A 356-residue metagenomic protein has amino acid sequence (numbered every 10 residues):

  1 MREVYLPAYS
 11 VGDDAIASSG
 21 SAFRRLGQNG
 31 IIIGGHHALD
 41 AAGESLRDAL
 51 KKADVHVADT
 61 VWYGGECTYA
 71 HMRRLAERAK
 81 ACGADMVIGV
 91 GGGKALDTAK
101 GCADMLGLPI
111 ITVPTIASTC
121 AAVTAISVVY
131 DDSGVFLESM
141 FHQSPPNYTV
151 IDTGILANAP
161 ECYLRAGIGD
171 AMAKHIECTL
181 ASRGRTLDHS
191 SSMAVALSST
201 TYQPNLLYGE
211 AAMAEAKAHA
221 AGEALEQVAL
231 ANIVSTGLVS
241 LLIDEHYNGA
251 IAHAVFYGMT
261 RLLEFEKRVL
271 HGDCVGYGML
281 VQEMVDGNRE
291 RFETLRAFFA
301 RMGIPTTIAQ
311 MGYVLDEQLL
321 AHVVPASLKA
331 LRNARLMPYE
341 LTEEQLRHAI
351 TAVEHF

Functional and structural regions predicted by a protein language model:
M1-D85, I308: ATP/NTP phosphate-donor binding region
R2, N288-F356: C-terminal charged capping/lid subdomain of soluble metabolic enzymes
I16, D40-G43, Y69, K94-K100 (+2 more regions): Short glycine/serine/threonine-rich phosphate/pyrophosphate-binding segments that cradle anionic phosphate groups
R24, K51-V55, K80, G134 (+12 more regions): Generic secondary-structure signature for well-ordered alpha-helical cores
A79-C102, L106-A117: A short, small-residue-rich loop immediately preceding and capping a beta-strand
D104-L197: A glycine/threonine-rich phosphate-anchoring loop and its flanking beta-alpha core in nucleotide/phosphate-binding
D188-F298: Active-site segments that bind and position negatively charged phosphate/pyrophosphate groups
